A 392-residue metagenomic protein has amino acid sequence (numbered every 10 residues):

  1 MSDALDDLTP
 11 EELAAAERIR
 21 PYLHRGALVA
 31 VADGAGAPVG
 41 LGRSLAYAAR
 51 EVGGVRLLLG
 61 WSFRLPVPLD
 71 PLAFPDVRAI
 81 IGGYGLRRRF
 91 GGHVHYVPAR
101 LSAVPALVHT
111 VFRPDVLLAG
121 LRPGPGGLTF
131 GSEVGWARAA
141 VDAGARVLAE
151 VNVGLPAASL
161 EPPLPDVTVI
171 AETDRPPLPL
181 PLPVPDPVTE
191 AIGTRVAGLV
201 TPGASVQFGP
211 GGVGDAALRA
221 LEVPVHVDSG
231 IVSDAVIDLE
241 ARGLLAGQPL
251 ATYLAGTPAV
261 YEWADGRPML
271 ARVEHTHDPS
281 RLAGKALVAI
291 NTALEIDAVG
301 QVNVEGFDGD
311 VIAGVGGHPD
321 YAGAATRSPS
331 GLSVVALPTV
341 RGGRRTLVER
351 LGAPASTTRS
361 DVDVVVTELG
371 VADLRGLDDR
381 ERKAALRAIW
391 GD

Functional and structural regions predicted by a protein language model:
M1-D392: Conserved alpha/beta enzyme-core scaffold
